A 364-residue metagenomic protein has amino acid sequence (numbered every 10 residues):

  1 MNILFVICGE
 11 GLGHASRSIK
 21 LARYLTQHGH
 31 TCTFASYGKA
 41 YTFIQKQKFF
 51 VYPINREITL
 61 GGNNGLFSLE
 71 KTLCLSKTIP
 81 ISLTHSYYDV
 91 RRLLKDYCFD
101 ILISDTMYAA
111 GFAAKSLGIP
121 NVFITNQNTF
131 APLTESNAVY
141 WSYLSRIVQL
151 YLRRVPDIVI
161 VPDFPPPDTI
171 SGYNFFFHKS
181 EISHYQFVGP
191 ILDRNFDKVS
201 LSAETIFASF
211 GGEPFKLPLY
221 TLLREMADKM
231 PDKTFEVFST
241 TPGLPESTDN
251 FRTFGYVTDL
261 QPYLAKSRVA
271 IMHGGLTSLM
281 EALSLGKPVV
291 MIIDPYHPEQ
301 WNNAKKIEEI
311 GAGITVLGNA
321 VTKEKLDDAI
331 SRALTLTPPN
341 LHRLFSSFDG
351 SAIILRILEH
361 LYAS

Functional and structural regions predicted by a protein language model:
I7-I19, F215-L217: A short, glycine/small-residue-rich beta-strand->loop->alpha-helix junction that serves as a flexible
G9, Q27-H28, C32-I81: Conserved nucleotide-sugar phosphate-binding/catalytic loop shared by glycosyltransferases and other
A15-L25, K39-A40: Short amphipathic alpha-helix
A22, Q186-V269, L279, N319: Donor-nucleotide binding loops and adjacent catalytic segments primarily of GT-B fold Leloir glycosyltransferases
S68-A109: Conserved nucleotide-sugar donor-binding subdomain of glycosyltransferases
I101-D105, F123, L260-N303: A donor-sugar binding/catalytic signature common to diverse glycosyltransferases and related nucleotide-sugar
A138-P214, F238-P242: A nucleotide-sugar donor-handling region in carbohydrate enzymes
R332-S364: C-terminal amphipathic helix plus adjacent low-complexity, charged tail appended to glycosyltransferase catalytic
